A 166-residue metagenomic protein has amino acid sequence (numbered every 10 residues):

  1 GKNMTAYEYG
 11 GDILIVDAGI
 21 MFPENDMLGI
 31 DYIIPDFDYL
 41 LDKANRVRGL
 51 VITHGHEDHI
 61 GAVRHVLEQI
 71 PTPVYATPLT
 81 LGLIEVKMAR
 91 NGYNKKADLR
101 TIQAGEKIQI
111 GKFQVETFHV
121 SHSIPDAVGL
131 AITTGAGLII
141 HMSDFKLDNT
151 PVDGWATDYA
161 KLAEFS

Functional and structural regions predicted by a protein language model:
G1-V51, H56-S166: His/Asp/Glu-rich metal-coordinating catalytic cores of metallo-dependent phosphodiesterases/hydrolases acting on
